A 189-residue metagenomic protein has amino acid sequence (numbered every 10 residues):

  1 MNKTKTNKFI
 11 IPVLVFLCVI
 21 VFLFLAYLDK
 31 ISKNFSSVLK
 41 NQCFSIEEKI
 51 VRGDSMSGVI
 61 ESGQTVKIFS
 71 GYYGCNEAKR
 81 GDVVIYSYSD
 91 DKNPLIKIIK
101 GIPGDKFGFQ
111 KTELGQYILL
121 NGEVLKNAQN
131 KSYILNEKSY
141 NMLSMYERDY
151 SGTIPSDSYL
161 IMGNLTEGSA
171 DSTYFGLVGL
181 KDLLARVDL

Functional and structural regions predicted by a protein language model:
M1-P94, G168, T173-L189: Protein maturation boundaries and topogenic segments
E61, K79-R80, I102, I154-P155 (+1 more regions): Residue-level recognition of short, solvent-exposed, well-ordered loop/turn junctions that link secondary-structure
Q64-I68, I102-K106, E147: Charged, amphipathic alpha-helical segments
T65, V83, K106, S158-Y159: Residue-level marker of beta-strand positions
G71, S89, T112, E123 (+1 more regions): Short, surface-exposed secondary-structure boundary micro-motifs
K92-E123: Mid-length scaffold segments of soluble, non-membrane domains
N121-Y146: PP2C/PPM family metal-dependent serine/threonine protein phosphatase catalytic domain, recognizing the conserved
D149-S156, L160-Y174: Extracellular/periplasmic metallocenter environments
